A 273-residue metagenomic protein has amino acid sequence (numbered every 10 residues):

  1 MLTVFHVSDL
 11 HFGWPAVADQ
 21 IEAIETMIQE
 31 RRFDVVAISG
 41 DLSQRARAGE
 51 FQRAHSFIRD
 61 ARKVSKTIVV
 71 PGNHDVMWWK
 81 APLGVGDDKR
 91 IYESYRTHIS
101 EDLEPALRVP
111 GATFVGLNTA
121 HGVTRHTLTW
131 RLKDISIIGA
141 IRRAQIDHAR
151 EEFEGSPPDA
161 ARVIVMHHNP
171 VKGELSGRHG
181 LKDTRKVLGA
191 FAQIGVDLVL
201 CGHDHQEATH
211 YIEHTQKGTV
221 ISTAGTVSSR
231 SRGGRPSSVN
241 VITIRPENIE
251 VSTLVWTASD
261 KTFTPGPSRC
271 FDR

Functional and structural regions predicted by a protein language model:
M1-A18, I141, Q145-L181, P267-R273: Mobile, glycine- and charge-enriched loop segments and immediately flanking short secondary-structure elements within
M1-A61, W78-W79, A144, H148-E151: N-terminal active-site segment of His-dependent metallophosphoesterases
V7-S8, V36-D41, T67-N73, N118 (+3 more regions): Active-site neighborhood of phospho(di)ester-bond hydrolases with catalytic His/Asp-centered motifs
G13-P15, Q44-G49, R53, P71-A81 (+4 more regions): Active-site environment of divalent metal-dependent phosphoester hydrolases
R53-E151, A190-A192, T215-K217, V241: Extended active-site neighborhood of metal-dependent phosphoesterases/phosphodiesterases
R59, S176-E247: Conserved beta-sheet core of the metallophosphoesterase superfamily
T127-I135, G155-L198, D204: Active-site-proximal segments of metal-dependent phosphoesterases and phosphodiesterases across multiple
T243-R273: A short C-terminal boundary segment appended to hydrolase-like catalytic domains
